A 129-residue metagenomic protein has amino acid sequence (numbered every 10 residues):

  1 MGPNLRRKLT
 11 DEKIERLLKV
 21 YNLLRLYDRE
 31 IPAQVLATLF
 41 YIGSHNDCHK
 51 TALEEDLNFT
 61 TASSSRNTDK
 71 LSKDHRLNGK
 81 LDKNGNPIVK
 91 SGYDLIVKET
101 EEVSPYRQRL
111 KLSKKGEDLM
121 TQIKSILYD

Functional and structural regions predicted by a protein language model:
E12-D28: Short, Lys/Arg-enriched N-terminal segment that forms or immediately precedes the first helix of a structured domain
D28-V35: Short helix-coil-helix linker/hinge
L36-F40: Pre-recognition alpha-helix immediately N-terminal to the DNA-recognition helix within helix-turn-helix or winged-helix
H45-H49, A62: Short capping segments at the starts of secondary-structure elements
E55: Alpha-helical residues within the helix-turn-helix
E102-M120: Basic, amphipathic "hinge/linker" alpha-helix immediately C-terminal to the N-terminal HTH DNA-binding motif
